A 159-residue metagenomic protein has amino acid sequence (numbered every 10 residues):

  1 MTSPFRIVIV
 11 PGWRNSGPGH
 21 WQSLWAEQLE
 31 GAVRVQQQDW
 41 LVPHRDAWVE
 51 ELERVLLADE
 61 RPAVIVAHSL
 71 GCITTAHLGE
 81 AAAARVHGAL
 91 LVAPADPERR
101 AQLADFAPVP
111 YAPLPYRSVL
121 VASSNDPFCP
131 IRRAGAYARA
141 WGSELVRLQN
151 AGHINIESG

Functional and structural regions predicted by a protein language model:
T2-R61, H153: Active-site catalytic motif of lipid deacylating hydrolases and related acyltransferases
G12-W13, Q37-W40, A89-R99: Active-site nucleophile loop of the alpha/beta-hydrolase fold
N15-S16, P97-E98, S124-C129: Acidic catalytic loop of the alpha/beta-hydrolase fold
A26, S124-E144: Conserved loop-alpha-helix segment in the C-terminal half of the alpha/beta-hydrolase fold that carries the catalytic
I65-T75: Gly/Ala-rich beta-loop-alpha elbow adjacent to hydrolase catalytic centers
H77-G88, P97: Conserved hydrolase catalytic core segment
L114-P115, V119-A122, D126: Short beta-strand/loop motif that positions the catalytic acidic residue of the alpha/beta-hydrolase fold
A138, S143-G159: C-terminal catalytic histidine-bearing segment of alpha/beta-hydrolase fold enzymes
